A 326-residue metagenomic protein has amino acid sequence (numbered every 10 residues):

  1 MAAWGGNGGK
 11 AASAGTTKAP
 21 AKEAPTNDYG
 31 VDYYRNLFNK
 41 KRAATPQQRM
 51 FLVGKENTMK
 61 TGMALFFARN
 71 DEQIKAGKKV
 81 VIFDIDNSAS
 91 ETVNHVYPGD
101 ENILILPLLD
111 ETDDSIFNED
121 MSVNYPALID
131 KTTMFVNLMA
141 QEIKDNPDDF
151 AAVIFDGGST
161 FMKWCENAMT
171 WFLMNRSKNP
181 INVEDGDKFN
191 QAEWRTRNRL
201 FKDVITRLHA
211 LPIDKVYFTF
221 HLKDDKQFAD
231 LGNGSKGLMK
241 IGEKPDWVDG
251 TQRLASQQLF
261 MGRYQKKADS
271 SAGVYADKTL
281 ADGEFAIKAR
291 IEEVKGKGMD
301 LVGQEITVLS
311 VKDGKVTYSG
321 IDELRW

Functional and structural regions predicted by a protein language model:
A2-R35, A44-Q48, K266-W326: C-terminal regions of RecA-like/P-loop NTPase motor modules
N27-Y29, R42-K55, F67-K78, I85 (+6 more regions): Phosphate-handling catalytic cores of nucleic-acid transaction enzymes
N39-D148, A152: Walker A/P-loop NTP-binding active-site region of P-loop NTPases, recognizing the glycine-rich GxxxxGKT/S
M63-F66, K131, F135, F161-W164 (+3 more regions): Alpha-helical scaffold elements adjacent to nucleotide-binding pockets in ATP/GTP-utilizing enzyme cores
I82, D156, A255: Residue-level signature of catalytic and energy-coupling elements of molecular machines, predominantly ATP/GTP-dependent
D86-S90, E111-D113, G158-F161, L222-K226 (+1 more regions): Conserved nucleotide-binding/hydrolysis micro-motifs of P-loop NTPases
D148, A152-D249: P-loop NTPase motor core
R207-V311: Phosphate-binding/switch region of NTP-binding enzymes
